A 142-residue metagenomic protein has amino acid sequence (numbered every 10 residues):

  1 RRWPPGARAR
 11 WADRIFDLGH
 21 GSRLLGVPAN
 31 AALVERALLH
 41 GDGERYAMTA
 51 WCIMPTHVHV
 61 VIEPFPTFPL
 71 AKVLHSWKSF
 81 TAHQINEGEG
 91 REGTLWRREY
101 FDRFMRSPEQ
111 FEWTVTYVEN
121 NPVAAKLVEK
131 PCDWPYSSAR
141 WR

Functional and structural regions predicted by a protein language model:
R1-R142: Short catalytic/metal-binding and nucleic-acid-binding patches
